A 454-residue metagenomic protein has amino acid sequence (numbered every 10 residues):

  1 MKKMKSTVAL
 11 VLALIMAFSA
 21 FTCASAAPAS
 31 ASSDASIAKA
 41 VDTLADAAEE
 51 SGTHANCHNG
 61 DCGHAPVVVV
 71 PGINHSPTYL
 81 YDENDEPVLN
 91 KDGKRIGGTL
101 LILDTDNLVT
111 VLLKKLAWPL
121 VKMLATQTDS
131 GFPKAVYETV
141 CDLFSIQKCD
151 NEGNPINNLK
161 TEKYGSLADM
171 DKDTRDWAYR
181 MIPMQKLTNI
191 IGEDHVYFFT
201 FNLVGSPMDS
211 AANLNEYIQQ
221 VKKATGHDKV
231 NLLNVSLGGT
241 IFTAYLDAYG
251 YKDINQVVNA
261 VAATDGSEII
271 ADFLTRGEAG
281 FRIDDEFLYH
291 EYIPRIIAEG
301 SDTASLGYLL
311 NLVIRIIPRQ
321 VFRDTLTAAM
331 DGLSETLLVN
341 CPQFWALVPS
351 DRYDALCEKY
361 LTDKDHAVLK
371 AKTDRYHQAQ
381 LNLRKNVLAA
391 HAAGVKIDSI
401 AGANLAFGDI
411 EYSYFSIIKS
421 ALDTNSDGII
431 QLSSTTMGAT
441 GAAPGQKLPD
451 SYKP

Functional and structural regions predicted by a protein language model:
M1-L10: Bacterial N-terminal signal peptides that target proteins for export
K2, G52-N56, L383-V387: A generic local structural motif
V11-S19: Bacterial N-terminal signal peptides
L12, D253, A393-K396: Residues that flank catalytic or metal-binding motifs in active/ligand-binding sites
F18-K39: Sec-dependent signal peptide cleavage junction
S32-L233, G239-Y292, A406, S416-P454: N-terminal non-catalytic accessory region
R282-A367: Alpha/beta-hydrolase-fold enzymes
V348-P454: C-terminal subdomain of alpha/beta-hydrolase-fold enzymes, centered on the catalytic histidine and its supporting
